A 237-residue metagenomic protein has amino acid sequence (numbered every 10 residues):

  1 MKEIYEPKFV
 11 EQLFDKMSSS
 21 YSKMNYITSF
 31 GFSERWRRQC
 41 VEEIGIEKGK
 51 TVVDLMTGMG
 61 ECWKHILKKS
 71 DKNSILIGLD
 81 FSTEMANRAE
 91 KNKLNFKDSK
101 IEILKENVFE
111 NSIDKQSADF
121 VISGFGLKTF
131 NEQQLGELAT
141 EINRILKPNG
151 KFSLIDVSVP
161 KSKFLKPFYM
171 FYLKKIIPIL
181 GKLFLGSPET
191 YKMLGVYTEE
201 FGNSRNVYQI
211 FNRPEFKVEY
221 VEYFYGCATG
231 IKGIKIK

Functional and structural regions predicted by a protein language model:
M1-S22: N-terminal, positively charged/glycine-rich alpha-helical extensions of SAM-dependent methyltransferases
F30-K48, H65: Conserved alpha-helix/loop element of class I SAM-dependent methyltransferases that forms part of the SAM/SAH-binding
V53-E110: Class I SAM-dependent methyltransferase SAM/SAH-binding core
K72-N73, L146-K151: Short glycine-dipeptide loop
F109-V121: A short acidic, Gly/Pro-enriched loop at the edge of an enzyme's catalytic core that lines a small-molecule cofactor
F120-Q133: A short SAM/SAH-binding and catalytic strip from SAM-dependent methyltransferases
G136-P148: A short glycine-rich, Lys/Arg-flanked "PGG" loop and its adjoining helix->strand segment in the class I
I155-I210: C-terminal alpha-helical "lid/dimerization" subdomain adjacent to the S-adenosyl-L-methionine
